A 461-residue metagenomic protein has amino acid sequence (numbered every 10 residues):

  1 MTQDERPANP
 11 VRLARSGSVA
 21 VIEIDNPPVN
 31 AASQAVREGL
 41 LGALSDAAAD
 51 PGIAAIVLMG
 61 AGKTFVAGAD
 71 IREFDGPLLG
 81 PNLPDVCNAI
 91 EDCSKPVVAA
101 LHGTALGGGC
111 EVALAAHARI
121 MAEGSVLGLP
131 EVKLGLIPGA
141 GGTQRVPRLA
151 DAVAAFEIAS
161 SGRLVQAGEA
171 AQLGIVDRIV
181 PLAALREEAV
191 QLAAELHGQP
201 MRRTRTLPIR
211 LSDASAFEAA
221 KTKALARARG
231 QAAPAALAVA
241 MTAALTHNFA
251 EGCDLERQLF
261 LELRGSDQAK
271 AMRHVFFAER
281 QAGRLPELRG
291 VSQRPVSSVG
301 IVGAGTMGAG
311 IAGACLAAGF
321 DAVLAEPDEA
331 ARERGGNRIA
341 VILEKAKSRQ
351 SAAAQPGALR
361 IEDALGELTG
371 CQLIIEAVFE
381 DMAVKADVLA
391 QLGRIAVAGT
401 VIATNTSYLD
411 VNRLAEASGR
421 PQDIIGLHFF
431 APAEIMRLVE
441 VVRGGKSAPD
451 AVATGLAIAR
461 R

Functional and structural regions predicted by a protein language model:
M1-M59, P77, D85-N88: Conserved CoA-thioester-binding segment of acyl-CoA-metabolizing enzymes
T2-E23, A67, E111-A115, V153 (+4 more regions): Amphipathic alpha-helical segments at domain termini/boundaries
M59-A89, A105, K133-L136: Glycine- (often His-adjacent) and acidic-residue-rich active-site loop that binds/positions the CoA thioester
I90-L134, P138, L164, G303-T306 (+1 more regions): Glycine-rich beta-to-alpha active-site loop
L114, P130, L136-I137, A150 (+2 more regions): Rossmann-fold dinucleotide-binding core
H117-G139, V176-E188, V323, E329: Gly/Pro- and small hydrophobic-enriched strand-loop and loop-to-helix capping segments that sit at the rims
Q281-I342, R360, G444, A448: NAD(P)+-binding Rossmann beta1-loop-alpha1 motif at the extreme N-terminus of oxidoreductases
A330-A331, K345-V401, Y408-N412, V439: Rossmann-like NAD(P)-binding element
